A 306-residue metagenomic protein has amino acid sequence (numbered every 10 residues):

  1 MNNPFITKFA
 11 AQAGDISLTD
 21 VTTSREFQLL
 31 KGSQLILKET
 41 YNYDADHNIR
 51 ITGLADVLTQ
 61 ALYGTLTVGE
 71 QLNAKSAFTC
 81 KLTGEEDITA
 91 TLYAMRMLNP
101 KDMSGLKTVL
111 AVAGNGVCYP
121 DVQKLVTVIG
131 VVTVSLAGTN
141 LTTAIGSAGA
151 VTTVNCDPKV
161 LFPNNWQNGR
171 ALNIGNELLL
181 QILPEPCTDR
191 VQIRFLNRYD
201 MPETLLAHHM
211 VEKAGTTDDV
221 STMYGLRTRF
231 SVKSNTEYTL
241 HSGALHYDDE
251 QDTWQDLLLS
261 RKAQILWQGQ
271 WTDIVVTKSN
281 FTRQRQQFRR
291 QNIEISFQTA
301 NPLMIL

Functional and structural regions predicted by a protein language model:
M1-D189: Preference for solvent-exposed, low-hydrophobicity sequence contexts
N2-P4, K8-G14, L125, N176-L306: Extracellular/virion structural assembly segments
